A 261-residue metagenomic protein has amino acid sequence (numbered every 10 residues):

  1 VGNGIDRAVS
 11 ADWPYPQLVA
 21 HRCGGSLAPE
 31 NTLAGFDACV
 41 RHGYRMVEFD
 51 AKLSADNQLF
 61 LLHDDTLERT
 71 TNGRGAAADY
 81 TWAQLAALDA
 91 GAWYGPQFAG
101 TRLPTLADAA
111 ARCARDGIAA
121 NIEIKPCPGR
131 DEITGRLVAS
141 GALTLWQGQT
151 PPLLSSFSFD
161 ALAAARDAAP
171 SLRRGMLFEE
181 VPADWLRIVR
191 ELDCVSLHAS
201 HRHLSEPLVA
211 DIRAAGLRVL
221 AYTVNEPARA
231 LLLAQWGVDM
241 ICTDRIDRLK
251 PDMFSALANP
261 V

Functional and structural regions predicted by a protein language model:
V1-V261: Phosphate-group recognition and catalysis centered on beta-loop-alpha active-site segments
